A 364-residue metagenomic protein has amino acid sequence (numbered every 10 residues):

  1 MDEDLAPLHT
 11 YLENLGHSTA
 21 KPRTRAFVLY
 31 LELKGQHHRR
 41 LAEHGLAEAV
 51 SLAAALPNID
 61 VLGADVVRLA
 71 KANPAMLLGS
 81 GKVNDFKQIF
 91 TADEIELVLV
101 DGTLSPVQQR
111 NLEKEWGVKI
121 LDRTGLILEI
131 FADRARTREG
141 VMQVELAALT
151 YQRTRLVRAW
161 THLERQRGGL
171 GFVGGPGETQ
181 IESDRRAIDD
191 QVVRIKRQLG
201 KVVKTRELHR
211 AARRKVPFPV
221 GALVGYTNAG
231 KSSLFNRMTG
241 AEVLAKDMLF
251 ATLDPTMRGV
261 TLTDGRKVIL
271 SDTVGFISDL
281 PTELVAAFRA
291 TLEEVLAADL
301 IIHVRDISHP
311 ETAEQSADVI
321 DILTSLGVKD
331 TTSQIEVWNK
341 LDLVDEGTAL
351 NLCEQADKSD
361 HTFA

Functional and structural regions predicted by a protein language model:
M1-E129: N-terminal accessory targeting/assembly segments
M1-L29, Q36-H37, H162-I301: Conserved G1/Walker A P-loop phosphate-binding module
L5, E43-A47, S80-V83, P106-Q109 (+12 more regions): Amphipathic alpha-helical transducer elements in NTP-driven molecular machines
A20-K21, F90-A92, K215, V260-D264 (+5 more regions): Conserved catalytic network of the ASCE P-loop NTPase/AAA+ motor domain
F27-V28, D60-V66, E96, A298-R305 (+2 more regions): Conserved beta-strand/loop subsegment of P-loop NTPase cores
E32-H38, N73, G102-P106, S278-P281 (+3 more regions): Conserved Switch II/interswitch segment of TRAFAC-class P-loop GTPases
V100, L121, L270-S271, W338: Hydrophobic residues in beta-strands of the RecA-like P-loop NTPase core, especially within AAA+ ATPase
L112-P176, D184, K329-I335, L341-A364: Canonical P-loop GTPase G-domain recognition
